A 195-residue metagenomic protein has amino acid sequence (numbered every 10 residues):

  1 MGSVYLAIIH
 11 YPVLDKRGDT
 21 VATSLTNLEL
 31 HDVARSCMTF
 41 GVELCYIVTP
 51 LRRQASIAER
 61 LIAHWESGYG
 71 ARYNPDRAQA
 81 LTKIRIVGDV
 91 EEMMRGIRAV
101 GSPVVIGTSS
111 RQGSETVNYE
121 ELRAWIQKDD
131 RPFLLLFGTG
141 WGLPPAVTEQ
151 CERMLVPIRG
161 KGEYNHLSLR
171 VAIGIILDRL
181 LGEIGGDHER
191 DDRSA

Functional and structural regions predicted by a protein language model:
G2-S110, G174-E189: RNA substrate-binding interface of SAM-dependent RNA methyltransferases
V21, R60-I62, Y119-R123, E149-E152 (+1 more regions): Short, glycine/charged-enriched secondary-structure capping and boundary segments
E43, P103, P132-F133, E152: Conserved acidic residues
Q54-I57, S114-E115, L143, Y164-N165: Secondary-structure boundary/capping motif
T82-G88, R111-V117, G162-L167: Short, exposed beta-strand "edge-strand" segments with a Pro/Gly-rich flavor and a Y/T-containing core
G107-V147, P157: Long, charge-patterned amphipathic alpha-helical coiled-coil/hairpin "stalk" segments used as oligomerization
W141-A195: Structured adenosyl-cofactor binding patch, chiefly the S-adenosyl-L-methionine
